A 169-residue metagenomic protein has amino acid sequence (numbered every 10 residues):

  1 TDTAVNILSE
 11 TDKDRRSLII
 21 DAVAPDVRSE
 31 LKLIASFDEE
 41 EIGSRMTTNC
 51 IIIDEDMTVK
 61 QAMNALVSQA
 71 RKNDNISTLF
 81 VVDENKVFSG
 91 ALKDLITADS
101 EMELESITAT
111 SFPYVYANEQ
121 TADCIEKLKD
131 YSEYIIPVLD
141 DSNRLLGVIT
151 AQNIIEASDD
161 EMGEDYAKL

Functional and structural regions predicted by a protein language model:
T1-K168: Hydrophobic packing positions in regular secondary-structure scaffolds
